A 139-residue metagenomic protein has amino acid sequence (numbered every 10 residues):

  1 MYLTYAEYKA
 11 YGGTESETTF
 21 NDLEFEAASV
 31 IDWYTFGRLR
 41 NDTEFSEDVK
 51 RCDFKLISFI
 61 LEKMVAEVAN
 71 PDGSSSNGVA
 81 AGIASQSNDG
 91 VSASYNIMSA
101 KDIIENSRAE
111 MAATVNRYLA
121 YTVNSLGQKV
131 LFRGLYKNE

Functional and structural regions predicted by a protein language model:
M1-E139: Divalent metal-cofactor coordination and adjacent catalytic microenvironments
